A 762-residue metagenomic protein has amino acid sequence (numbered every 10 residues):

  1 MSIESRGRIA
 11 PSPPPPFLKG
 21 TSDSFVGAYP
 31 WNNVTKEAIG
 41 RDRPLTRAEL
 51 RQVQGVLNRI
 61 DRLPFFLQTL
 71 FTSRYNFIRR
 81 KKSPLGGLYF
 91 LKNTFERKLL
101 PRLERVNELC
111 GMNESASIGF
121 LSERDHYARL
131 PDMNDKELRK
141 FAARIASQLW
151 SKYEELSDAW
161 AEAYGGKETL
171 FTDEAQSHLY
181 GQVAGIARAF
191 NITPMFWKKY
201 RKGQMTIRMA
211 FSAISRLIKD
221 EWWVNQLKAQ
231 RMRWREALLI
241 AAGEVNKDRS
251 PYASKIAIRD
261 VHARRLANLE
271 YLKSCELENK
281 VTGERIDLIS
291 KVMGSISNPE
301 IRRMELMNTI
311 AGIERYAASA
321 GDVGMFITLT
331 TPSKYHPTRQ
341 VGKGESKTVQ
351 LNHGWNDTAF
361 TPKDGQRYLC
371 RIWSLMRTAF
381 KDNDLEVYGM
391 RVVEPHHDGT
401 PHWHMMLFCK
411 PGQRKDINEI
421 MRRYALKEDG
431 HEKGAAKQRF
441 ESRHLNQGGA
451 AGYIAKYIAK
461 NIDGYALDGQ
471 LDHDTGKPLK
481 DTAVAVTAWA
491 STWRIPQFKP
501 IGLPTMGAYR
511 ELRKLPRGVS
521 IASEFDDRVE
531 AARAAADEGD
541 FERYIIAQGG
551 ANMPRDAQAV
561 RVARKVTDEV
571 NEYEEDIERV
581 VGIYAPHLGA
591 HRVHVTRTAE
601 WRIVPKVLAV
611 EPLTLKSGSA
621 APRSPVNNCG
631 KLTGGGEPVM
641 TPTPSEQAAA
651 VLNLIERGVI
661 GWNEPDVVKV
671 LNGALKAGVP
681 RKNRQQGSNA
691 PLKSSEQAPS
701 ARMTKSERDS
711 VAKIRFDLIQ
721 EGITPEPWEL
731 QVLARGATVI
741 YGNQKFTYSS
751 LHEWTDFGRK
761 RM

Functional and structural regions predicted by a protein language model:
M1-G399, P411-M762: Right-hand nucleic-acid polymerase module
M406-K410: Short hydrophobic/aromatic beta-strand micro-patches that form the beta-sheet surface supporting nucleotide- or nucleic
